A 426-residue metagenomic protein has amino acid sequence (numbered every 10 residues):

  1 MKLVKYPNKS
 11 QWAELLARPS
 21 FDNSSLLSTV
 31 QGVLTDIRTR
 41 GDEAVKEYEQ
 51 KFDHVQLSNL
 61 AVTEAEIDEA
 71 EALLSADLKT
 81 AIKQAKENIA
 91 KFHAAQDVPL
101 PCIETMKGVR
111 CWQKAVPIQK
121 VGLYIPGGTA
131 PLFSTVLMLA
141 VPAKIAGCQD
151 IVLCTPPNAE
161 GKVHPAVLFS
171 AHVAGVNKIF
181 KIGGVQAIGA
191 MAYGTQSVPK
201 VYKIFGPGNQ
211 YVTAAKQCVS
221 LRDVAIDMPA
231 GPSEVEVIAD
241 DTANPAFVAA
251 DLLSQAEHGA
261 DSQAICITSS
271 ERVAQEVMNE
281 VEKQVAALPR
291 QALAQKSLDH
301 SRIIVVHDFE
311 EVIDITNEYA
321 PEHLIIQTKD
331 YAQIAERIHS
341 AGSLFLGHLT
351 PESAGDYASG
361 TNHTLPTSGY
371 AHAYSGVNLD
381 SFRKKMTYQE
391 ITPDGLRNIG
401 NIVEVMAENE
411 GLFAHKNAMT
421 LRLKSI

Functional and structural regions predicted by a protein language model:
M1-P7, K178-G183, I303-D308: Short acidic-hydrophobic, aromatic-tinged amphipathic segments that line or gate anion-handling sites
M1-Q119: N-terminal Rossmann-like NAD(P)+-binding subdomain of aldehyde/semialdehyde dehydrogenases
V98-I103, A225, S262-I267, A287-S297 (+3 more regions): Flexible, glycine/charged-enriched surface loops at secondary-structure junctions
I103-F169: Conserved small-residue-rich beta-alpha loop and adjacent elements that most often cradle the phosphate/pyrophosphate
G175-S254, H258-Q263: Conserved NAD(P)+-binding/catalytic subdomain of aldehyde/semialdehyde dehydrogenases
H258, C266-A341: A glycine- and small/hydrophobic-rich beta-loop-beta segment that serves as a flexible "lid/hinge" or phosphate-binding
N317-I426: C-terminal core of ALDH-fold dehydrogenases
